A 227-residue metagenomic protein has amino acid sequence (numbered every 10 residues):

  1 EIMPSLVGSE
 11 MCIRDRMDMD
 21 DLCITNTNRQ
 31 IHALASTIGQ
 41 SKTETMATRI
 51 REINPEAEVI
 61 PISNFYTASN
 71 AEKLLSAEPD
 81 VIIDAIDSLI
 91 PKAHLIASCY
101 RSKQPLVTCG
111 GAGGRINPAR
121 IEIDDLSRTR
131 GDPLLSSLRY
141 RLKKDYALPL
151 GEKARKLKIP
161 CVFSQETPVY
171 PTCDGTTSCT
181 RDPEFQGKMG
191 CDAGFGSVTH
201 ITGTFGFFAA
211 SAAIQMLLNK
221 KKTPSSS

Functional and structural regions predicted by a protein language model:
E1-G8, I13: Single conserved hydrophobic/aromatic residue that forms the stacking wall/gate of nucleotide- or nucleobase-binding
V7-G8, S76-E78: Alpha-helix C-terminal capping/helix-to-coil transition sites in glycosyltransferase folds
M17-N54: Glycine-rich phosphate-binding loop and adjoining beta1-alpha1-beta2 segment of Rossmann-like nucleotide-binding folds
M19-D21, S88, G111-R115: Short, ordered loop/turn segments at secondary-structure junctions
T25-H32, R115-L126: Acidic/polar active-site rim loop that often engages polyanionic ligands
P61-N64, G110, F163: Short loop/edge segments at beta-strand edges and connector loops that shape dinucleotide/nucleotide cofactor-binding
S63-A71: Conserved SAM/SAH-binding loop
A77-V81, I86, P91, R101 (+4 more regions): Glycine-rich phosphate/adenylate-binding loop
